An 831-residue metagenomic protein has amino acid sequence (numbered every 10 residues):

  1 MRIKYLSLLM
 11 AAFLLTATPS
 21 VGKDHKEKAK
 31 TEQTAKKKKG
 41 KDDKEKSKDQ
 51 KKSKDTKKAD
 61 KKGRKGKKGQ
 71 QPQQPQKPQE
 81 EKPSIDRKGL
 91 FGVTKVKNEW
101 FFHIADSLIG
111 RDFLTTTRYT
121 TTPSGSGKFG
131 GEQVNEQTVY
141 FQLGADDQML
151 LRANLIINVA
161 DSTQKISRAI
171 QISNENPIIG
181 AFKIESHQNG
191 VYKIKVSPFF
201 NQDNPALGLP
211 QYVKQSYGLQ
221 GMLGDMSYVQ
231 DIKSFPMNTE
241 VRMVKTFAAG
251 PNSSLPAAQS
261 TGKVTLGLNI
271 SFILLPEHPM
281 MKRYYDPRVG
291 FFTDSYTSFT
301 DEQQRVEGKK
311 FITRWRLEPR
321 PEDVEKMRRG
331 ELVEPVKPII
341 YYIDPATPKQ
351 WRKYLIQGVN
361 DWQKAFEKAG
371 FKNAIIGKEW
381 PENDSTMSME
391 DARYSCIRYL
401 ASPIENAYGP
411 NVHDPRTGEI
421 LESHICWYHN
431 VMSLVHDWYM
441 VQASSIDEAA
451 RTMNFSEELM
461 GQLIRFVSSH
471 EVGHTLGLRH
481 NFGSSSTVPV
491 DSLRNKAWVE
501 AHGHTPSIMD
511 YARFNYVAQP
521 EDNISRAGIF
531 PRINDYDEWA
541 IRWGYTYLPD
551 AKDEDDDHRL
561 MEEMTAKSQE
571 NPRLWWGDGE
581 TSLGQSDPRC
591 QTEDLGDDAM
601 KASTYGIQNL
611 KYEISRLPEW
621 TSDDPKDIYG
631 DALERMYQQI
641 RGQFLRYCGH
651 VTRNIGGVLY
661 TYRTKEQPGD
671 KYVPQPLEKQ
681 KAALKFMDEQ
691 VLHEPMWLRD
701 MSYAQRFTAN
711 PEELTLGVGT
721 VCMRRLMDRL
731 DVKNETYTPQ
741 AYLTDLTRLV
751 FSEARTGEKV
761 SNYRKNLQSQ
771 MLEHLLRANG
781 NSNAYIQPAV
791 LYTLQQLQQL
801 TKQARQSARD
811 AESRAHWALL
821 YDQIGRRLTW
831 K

Functional and structural regions predicted by a protein language model:
M1-R2, E32: N-terminal secretory signal peptides that target proteins for export/translocation
R2-K23: Sec-dependent N-terminal signal peptides
K28-K30, K38-K39, K46-K48, K52-T347 (+8 more regions): Auxiliary tRNA-acceptor-end handling modules of aminoacyl-tRNA synthetases
K353-N360, K364, F466, G642 (+1 more regions): Solvent-exposed, polar/charged alpha-helical surfaces in well-ordered, non-transmembrane soluble domains, broadly
N360-F371, G473-H474, L478, F514 (+1 more regions): Sec-exported extracytoplasmic/periplasmic mature domains
E379-L400, Q462-Q519: The catalytic-center signature of Zn2+-dependent metalloproteases
Y408, H413, E419-W427, S468-L476 (+2 more regions): Extended catalytic-interface subdomain
S485-K831: Conserved catalytic/binding loops enriched for acidic/polar residues
